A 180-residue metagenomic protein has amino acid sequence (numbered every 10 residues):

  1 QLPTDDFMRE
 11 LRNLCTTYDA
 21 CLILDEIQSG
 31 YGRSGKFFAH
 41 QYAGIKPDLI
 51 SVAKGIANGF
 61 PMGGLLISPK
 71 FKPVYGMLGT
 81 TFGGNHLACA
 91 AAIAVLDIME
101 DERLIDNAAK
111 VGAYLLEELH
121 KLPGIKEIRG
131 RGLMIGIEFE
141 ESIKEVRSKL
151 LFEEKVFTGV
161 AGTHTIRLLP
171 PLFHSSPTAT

Functional and structural regions predicted by a protein language model:
Q1-T180: Conserved N-terminal phosphate-binding loop of PLP-dependent enzymes in the Aspartate aminotransferase
